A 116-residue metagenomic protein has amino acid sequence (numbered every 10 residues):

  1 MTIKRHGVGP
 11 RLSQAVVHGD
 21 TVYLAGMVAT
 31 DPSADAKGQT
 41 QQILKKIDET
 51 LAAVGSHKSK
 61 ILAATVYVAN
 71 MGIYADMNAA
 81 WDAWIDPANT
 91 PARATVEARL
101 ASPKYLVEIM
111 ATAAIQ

Functional and structural regions predicted by a protein language model:
M1-L62, V68-Q116: N-terminal presequence-like segments and the immediate start of the first folded domain
